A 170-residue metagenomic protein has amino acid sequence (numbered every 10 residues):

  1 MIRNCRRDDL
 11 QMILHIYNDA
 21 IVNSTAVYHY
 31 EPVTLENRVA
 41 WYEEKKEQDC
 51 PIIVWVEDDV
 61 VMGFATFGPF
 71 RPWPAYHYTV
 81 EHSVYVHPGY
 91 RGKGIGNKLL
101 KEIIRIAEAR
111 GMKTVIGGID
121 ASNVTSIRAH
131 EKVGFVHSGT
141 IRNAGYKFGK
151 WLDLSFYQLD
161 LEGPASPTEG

Functional and structural regions predicted by a protein language model:
M1-I13: A short beta-loop-alpha structural element at the N-terminal edge of CoA-dependent acyl/N-acetyltransferase catalytic
L10, L14-E43: Conserved GNAT-fold acetyl-CoA-binding loop/helix
V33-G89, L100-K101, D160-E162: Acetyl-CoA-dependent GNAT
V60-F64, T125, W151: Glycine-rich acetyl-CoA-binding "A-motif" of GNAT/NAT acetyltransferases
P69, I116-I119, E131, V136-D153 (+1 more regions): Conserved catalytic-core motifs of GNAT/GCN5-like acyltransferases
V86, G92-R105, V124, R128-K132: Conserved acetyl-CoA-binding loop-helix of GNAT-fold acetyltransferases
A107-I119: Conserved GNAT acetyl-CoA-binding A-motif
G163-G170: Acidic/histidine-enriched, glycine/proline-rich intrinsically disordered or flexible terminal extensions
